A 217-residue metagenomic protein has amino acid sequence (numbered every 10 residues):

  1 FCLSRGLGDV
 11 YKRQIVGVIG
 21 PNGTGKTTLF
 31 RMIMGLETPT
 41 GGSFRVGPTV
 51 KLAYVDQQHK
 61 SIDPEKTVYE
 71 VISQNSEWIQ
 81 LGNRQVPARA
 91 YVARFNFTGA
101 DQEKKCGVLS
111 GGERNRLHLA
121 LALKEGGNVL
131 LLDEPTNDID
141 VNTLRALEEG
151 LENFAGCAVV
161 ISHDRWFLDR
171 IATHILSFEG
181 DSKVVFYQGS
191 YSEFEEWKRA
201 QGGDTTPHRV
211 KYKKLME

Functional and structural regions predicted by a protein language model:
L3-E217: ABC ATP-binding cassette signature C-motif
